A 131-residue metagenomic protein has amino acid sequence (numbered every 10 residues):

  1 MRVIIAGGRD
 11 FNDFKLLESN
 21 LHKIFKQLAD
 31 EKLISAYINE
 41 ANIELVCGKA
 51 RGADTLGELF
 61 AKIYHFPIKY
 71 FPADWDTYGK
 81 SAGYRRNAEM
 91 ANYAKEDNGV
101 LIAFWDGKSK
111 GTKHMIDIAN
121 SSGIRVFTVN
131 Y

Functional and structural regions predicted by a protein language model:
R2, F11-Y131: Acidic/glycine-enriched connector segments
